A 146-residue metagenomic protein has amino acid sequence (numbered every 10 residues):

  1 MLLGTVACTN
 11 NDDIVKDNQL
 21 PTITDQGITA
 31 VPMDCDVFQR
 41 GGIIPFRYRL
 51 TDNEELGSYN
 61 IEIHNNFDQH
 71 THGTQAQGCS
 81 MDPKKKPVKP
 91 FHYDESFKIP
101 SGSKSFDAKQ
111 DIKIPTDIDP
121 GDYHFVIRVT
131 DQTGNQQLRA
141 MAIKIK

Functional and structural regions predicted by a protein language model:
L2-T29: Bacterial Sec-dependent N-terminal signal peptides
T29-F38: Short beta-strand segments of immunoglobulin-like
D36, I44-E55, N65-F67, D131: Extracellular acidic, Ser/Thr/Pro-rich low-complexity tracts
T51-V88: Solvent-exposed loop/turn segments flanking beta-strands in beta-repeat/beta-sandwich domains
K89-D111: Aromatic sugar-binding surface patches on proteins that engage polysaccharides or sugar-phosphate polymers
T116-G121: Surface-exposed, short loops/turns at beta-strand junctions within beta-sandwich domains
I127-V129: Conserved structural position at the C-terminal beta-strand of extracellular beta-sandwich adhesion modules
L138-K146: C-terminal edge beta-strand
